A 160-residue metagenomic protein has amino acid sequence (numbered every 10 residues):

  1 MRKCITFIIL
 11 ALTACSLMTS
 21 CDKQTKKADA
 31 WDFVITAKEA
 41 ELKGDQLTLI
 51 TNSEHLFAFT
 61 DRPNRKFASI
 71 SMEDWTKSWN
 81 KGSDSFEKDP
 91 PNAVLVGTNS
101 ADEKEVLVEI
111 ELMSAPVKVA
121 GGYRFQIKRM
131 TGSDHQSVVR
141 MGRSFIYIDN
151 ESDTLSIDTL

Functional and structural regions predicted by a protein language model:
M1-I8: Bacterial N-terminal signal peptides that target proteins for export
I8-S16: Bacterial N-terminal signal peptides
M18-S20: C-terminal motif of bacterial Sec signal peptides marking the signal peptidase cleavage site
K26-A101: Acidic, glycine-rich low-complexity segments with interspersed aromatic residues
A30-A37, L42, V119-L160: C-terminal partner/receptor-binding element of secreted or periplasmic proteins
P90-V94, E109, R143-F145: Exposed beta-strand and adjacent loop surfaces of beta-rich binding modules that mediate intermolecular recognition
N99-A101, P116, T131: Beta-strand elements of well-folded, non-transmembrane domains
V106-A115: Short beta-strand-centered aromatic/proline hotspots
